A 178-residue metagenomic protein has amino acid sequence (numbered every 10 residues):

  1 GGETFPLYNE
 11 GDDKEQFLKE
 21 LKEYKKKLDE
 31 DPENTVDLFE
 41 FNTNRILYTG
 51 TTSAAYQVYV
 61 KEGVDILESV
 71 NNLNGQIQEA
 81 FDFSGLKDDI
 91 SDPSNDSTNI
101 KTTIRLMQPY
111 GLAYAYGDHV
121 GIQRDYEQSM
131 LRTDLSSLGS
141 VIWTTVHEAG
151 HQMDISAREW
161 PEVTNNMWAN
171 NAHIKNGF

Functional and structural regions predicted by a protein language model:
G1-T35: Extended acidic/polar, glycine-enriched regions that form or flank non-catalytic beta-rich accessory modules
K27-D31, D37-F178: Catalytic cores of extracellular degradative/oxidative enzymes
